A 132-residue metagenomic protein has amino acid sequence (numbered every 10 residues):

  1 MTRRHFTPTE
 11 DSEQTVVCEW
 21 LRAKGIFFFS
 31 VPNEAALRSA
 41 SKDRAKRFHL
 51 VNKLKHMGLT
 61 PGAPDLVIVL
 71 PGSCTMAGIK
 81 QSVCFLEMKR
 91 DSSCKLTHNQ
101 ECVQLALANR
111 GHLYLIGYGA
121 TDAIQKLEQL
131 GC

Functional and structural regions predicted by a protein language model:
M1-C132: Catalytic phosphate/metal-binding cores of nucleic-acid and nucleotide-processing enzymes, i.e., regions that mediate
